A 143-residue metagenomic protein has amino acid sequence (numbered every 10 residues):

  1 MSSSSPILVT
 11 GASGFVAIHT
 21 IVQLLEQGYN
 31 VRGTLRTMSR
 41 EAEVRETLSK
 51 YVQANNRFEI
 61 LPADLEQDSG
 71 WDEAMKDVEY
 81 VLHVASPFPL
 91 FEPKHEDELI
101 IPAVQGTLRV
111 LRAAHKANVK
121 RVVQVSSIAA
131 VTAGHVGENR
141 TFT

Functional and structural regions predicted by a protein language model:
S3-T34: N-terminal Rossmann NAD(P)H-binding glycine-rich loop of SDR-like oxidoreductase domains
H19, E43, P93, A133-H135: Short glycine-/acidic-enriched loop or helix-start segments at secondary-structure transitions that form or flank
V22, E26, E46, R112-H115: Short, well-ordered alpha-helices that flank and scaffold nucleotide-derived cofactor binding pockets
N30-R32, E59, V123: A structural signal for isolated positions on well-ordered beta-strands in alpha/beta enzyme cores
M38-R45, S49-Q105: NAD(P)H-binding glycine-rich loop region in Rossmannoid oxidoreductase-like domains and their noncatalytic homologs
H83, E98-T143: Conserved Rossmann-fold NAD(P)-dependent oxidoreductase catalytic core, especially the SDR/UDP-sugar
